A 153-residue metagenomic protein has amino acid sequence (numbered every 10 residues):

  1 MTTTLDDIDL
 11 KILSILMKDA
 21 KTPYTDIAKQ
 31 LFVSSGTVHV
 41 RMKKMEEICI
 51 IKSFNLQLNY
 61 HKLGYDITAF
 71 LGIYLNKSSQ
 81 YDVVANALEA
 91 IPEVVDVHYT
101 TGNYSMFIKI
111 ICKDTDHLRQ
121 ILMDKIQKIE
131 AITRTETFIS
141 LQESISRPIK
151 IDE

Functional and structural regions predicted by a protein language model:
M1-E153: A compositional/biophysical signature of low hydrophobicity enriched in polar/charged and small residues
